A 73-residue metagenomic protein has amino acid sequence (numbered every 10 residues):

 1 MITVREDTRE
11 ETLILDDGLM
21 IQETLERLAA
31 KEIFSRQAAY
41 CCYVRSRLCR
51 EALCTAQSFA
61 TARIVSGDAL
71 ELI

Functional and structural regions predicted by a protein language model:
M1-T3, Y40: Short structural boundary motif marking the start of a folded domain
R5, R45, E71: Residues in well-ordered beta-strands of folded domains
E6-E23, L53: Short, contiguous acidic and Ser/Thr-rich linear segments
E11, A38-C42, S66-D68: A generic structural signal for short beta-strands and their flanking turns/coil linkers
D16-A38: Short amphipathic, charge-patterned alpha-helical segments
A30-A52: Short loop-to-beta-strand transition segments
C49-E71: Eukaryotic mixed-charge, acidic/polar low-complexity intrinsically disordered regions
